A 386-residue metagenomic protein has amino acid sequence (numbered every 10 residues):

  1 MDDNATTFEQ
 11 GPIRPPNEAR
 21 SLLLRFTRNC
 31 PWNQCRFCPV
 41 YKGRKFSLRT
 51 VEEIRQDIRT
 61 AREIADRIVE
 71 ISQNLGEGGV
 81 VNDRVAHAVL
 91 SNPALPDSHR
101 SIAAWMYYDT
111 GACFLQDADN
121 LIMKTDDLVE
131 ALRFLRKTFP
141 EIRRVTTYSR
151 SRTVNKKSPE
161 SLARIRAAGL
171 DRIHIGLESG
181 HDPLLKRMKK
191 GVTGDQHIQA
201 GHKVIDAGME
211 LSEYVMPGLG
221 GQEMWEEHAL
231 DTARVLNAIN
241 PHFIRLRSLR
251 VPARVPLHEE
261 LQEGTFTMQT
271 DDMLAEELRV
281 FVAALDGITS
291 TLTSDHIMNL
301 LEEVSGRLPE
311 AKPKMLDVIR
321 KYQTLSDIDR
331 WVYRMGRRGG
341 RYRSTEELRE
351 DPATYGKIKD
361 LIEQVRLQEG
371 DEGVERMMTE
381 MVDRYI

Functional and structural regions predicted by a protein language model:
M1-E18, Q73, N237, F243 (+1 more regions): Auxiliary Fe-S-binding modules of radical SAM enzymes
P16-V81: Canonical Radical SAM [4Fe-4S] cluster-binding loop centered on the CxxxCxxC motif and its immediate flanking residues
L22-L24, G111-C113, V145-T147, I173-I175 (+3 more regions): Hydrophobic faces of well-ordered beta-strands that scaffold small-molecule active sites in alpha/beta enzyme cores
C30, C38, I54, L115 (+6 more regions): Conserved, mostly hydrophobic/aromatic
I54, L128, S158, H197 (+3 more regions): Aromatic/hydrophobic pocket-lining residues that form the small-molecule binding cavity in soluble enzyme cores
E63-D206: Conserved SAM/AdoMet-binding glycine-rich loop
R150-R152, G176-K186, K203-H228, R247-A253 (+2 more regions): Conserved strand-turn element in the central/C-terminal portion of the radical SAM core barrel that lines
K156-R164, G221-A238: Catalytic cores of alpha/beta
